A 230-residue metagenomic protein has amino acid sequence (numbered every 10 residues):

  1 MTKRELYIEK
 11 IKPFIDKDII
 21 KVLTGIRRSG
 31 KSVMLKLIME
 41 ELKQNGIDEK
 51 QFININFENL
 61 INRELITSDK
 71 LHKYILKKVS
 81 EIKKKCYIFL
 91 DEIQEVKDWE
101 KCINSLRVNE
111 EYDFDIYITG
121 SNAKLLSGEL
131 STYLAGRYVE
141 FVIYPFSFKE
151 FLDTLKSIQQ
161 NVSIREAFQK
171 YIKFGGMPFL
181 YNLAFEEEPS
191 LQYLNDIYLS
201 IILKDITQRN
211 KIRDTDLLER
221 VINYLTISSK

Functional and structural regions predicted by a protein language model:
T2-D16: Pre-Walker A adenine-sensing motif
L23: Hydrophobic anchor at the beta1->P-loop junction of P-loop NTPases
K31: Conserved lysine of the Walker
M34, I38: Hydrophobic positions on the alpha1 helix immediately C-terminal to the Walker A/P-loop
I53-C86: Short glycine-rich substrate-engagement loop in P-loop NTPases that contacts/grips substrate
E100-Y117, S131-T132: Conserved catalytic/switch belt of AAA+ P-loop NTPases
K124-E140, L155-K156: Short regulatory helix/loop adjacent to the ATP-binding pocket of P-loop NTPases
K149-K230: Interdomain hinge/linker elements that couple catalytic modules in large macromolecular machines
